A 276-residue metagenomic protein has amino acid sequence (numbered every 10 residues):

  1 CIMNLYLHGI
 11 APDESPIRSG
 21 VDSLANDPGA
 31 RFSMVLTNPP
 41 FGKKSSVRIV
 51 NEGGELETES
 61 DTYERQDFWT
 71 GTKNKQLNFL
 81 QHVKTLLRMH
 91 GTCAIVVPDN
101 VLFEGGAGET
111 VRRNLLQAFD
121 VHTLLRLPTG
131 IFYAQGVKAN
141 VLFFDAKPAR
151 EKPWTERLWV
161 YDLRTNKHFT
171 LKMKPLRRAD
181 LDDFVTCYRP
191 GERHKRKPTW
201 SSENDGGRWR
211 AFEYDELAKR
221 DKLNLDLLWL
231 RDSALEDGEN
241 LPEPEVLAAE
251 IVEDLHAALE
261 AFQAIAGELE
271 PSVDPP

Functional and structural regions predicted by a protein language model:
I2-A30: S-adenosyl-L-methionine
A25-P276: A conserved structural/catalytic subdomain of Rossmann-like adenosyl-cofactor enzymes
